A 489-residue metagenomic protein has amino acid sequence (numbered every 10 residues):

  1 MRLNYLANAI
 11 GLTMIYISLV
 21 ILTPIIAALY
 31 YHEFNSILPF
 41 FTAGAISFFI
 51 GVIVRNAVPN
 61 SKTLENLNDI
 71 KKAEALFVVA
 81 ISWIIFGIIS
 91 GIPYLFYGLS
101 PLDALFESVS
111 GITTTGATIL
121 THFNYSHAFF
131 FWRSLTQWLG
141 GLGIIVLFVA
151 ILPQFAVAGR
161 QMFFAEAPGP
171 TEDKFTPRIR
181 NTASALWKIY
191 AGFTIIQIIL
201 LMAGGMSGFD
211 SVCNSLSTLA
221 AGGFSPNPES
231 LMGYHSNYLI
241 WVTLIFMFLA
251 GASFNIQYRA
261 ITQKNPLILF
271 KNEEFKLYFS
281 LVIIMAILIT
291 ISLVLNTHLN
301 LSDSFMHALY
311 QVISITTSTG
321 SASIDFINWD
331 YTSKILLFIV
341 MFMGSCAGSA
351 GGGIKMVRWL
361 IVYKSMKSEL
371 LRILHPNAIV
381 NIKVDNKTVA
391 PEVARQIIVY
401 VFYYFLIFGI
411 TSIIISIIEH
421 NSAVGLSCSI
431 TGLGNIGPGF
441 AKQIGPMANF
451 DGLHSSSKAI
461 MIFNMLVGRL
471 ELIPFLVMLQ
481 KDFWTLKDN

Functional and structural regions predicted by a protein language model:
M1-N489: Membrane-proximal intracellular helices of multi-pass ion channels
